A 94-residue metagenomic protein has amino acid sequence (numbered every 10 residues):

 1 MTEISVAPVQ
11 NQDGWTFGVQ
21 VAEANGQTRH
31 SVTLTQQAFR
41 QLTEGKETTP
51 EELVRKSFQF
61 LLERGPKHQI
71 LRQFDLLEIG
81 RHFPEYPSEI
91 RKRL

Functional and structural regions predicted by a protein language model:
M1-Q27: Short, charged/polar N-terminal "headpieces" of proteins
S5-Q10, T35-Q37, K46: Short linear motifs at secondary-structure transitions and domain/linker junctions
V6, V19, V32-L34, I79 (+1 more regions): Generic structural hydrophobic/aromatic packing signal, biased to beta-strands
A22-R29, K67, Y86: Intrinsically disordered, low-complexity linear regions
N25-Q41: Short acidic, glycine/tyrosine-flanked loop/strand segments centered on an H-E-D-like triad
K46-L94: Acidic, low-complexity intrinsically disordered segments
